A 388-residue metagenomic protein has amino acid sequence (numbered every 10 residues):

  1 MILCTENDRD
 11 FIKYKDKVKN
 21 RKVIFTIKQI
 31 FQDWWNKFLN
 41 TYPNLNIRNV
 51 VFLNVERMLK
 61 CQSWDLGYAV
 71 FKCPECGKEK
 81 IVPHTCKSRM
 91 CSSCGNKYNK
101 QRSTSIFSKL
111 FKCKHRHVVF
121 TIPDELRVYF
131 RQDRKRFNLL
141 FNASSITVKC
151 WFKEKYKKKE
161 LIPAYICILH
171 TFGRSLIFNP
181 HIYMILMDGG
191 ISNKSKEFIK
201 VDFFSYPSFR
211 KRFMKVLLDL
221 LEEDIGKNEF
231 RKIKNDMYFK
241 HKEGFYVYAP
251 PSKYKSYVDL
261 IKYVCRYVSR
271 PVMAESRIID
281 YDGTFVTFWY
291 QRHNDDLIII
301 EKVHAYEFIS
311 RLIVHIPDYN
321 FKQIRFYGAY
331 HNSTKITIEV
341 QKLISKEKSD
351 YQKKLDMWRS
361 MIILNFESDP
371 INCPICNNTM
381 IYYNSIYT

Functional and structural regions predicted by a protein language model:
M1-T388: Beta->alpha loop/short-helix hinge microenvironment recognizer with preference for catalytic Tyr/His contexts
